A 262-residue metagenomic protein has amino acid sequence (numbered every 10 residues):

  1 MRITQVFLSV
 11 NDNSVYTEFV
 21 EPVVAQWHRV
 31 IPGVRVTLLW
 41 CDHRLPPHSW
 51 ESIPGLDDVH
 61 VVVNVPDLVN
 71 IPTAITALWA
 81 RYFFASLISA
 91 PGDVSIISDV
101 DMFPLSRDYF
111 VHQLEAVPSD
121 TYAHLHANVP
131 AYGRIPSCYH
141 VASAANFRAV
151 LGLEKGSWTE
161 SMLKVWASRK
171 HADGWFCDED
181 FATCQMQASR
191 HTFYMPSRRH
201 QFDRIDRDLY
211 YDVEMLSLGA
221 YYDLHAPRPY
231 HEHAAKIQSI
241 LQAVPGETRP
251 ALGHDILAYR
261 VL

Functional and structural regions predicted by a protein language model:
M1-V69, D255, Y259-V261: N-terminal anchoring/stem segment of glycosyltransferases
L8-D12, L38-D42, I75, I97-V100 (+1 more regions): Short His-Asn-centered micro-motif
D12-S14, H43-L45, L68, M102-P104 (+5 more regions): Short, solvent-exposed loop/turn segments at secondary-structure junctions
Y16, V69-A80: A short, glycine-/small-residue-rich helix N-cap motif at loop->alpha-helix starts within glycosyltransferase
A77-L125: GT-A fold catalytic core of metal-dependent nucleotide-sugar glycosyltransferases, centered on the diacidic
L105-E179: Conserved catalytic core of nucleotide-sugar-dependent glycosyltransferases
A145-R260: Catalytic core and acceptor-binding pocket of nucleotide-sugar-dependent glycosyltransferases
